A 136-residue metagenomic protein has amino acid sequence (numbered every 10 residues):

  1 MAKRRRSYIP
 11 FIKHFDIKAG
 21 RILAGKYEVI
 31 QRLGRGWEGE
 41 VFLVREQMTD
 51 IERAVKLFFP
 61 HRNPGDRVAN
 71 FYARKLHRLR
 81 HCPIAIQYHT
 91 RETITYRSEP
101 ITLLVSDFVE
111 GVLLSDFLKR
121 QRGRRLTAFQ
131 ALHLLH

Functional and structural regions predicted by a protein language model:
M1-R21: Juxta-kinase regulatory segment immediately upstream of eukaryotic protein kinase catalytic domains
E40: Conserved N-lobe ATP-binding subsite of Hanks-type protein kinase domains, especially the beta3 VAIK lysine
K56-P60: Conserved beta3-strand ATP-binding lysine motif
R62-R80: AlphaC helix of the eukaryotic protein kinase fold
H81-E92: Conserved HxN/HPN-centered segment at the entrance to the catalytic loop of eukaryotic protein kinase-like domains
R97-L113: Conserved short submotifs of the Hanks-type protein kinase catalytic core that shape the nucleotide-binding pocket
L114-L126: AlphaC helix of the protein kinase catalytic domain
L134-L135: Activation segment signature within eukaryotic-like protein kinase domains
